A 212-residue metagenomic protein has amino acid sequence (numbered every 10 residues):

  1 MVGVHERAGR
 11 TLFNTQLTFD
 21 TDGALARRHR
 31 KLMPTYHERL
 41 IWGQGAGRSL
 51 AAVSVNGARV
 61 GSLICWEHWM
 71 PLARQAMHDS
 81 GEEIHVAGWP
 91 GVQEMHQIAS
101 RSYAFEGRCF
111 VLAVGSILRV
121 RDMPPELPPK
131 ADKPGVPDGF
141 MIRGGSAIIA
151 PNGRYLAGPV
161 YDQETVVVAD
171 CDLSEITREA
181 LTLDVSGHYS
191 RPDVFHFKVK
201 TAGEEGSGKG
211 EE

Functional and structural regions predicted by a protein language model:
M1, R7-E83, W89-S102, G145 (+1 more regions): Active-site catalytic loop in hydrolytic enzyme cores
V4-E6, G115-L118: Short beta-strand segments enriched in hydrophobic/aromatic residues within well-folded beta-rich domains
S116-E212: C-terminal beta-strand edge segments of enzyme domains
